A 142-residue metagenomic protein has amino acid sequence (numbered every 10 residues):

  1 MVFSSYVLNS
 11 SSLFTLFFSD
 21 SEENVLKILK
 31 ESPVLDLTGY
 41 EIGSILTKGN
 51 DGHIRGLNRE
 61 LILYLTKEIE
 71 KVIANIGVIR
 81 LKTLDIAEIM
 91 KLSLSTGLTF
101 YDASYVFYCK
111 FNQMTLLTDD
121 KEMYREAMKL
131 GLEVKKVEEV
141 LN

Functional and structural regions predicted by a protein language model:
M1-G39, I54-R55, E60-I62: Short, well-structured N-terminal submotif of metal-dependent ribonuclease cores
M1-S5, V34-L35, G39, F111-N142: Acidic, PIN/NYN-like endoribonuclease modules and their adjacent C-terminal/linker elements
L16, E41, I45, R125-E126: Phosphate- and divalent-cation-binding pockets in alpha/beta enzyme and binding domains that engage nucleotide-derived
G39, G43, I62, T66 (+1 more regions): A general structural signal for well-ordered alpha-helical segments in protein cores
S44-D51, K110-F111: Short glycine/serine- and small hydrophobic-enriched flexible loop segments
I76-T115, D119: Active-site neighborhoods of divalent-metal-dependent phosphate/nucleic-acid chemistry enzymes
